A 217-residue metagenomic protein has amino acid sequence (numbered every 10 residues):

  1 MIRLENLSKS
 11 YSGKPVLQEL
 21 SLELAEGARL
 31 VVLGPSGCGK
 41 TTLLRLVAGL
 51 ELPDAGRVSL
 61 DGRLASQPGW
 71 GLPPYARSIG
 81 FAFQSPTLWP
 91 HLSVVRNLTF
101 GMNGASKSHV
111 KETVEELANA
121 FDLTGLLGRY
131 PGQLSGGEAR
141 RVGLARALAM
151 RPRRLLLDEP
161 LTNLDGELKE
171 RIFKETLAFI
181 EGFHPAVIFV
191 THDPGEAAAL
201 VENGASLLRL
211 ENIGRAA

Functional and structural regions predicted by a protein language model:
S12, L92-E112, A120, L210: ABC-type ATPase nucleotide-binding domains, specifically the catalytic core motifs of the NBD
A48: Helix-to-loop junction immediately C-terminal to a conserved catalytic motif
R63-Q67, H109-L126, L177-E181: Conserved ABC ATPase "signature" region
L64-G80, G104: ABC ATPase NBD coupling module
Y130-L134, E138: Conserved ABC ATPase signature
L144: Hydrophobic anchor residue at the start of the ABC signature
A149-R153: A short, proline-enriched helix->beta-strand linker immediately N-terminal to the Walker B motif in ABC-type P-loop
